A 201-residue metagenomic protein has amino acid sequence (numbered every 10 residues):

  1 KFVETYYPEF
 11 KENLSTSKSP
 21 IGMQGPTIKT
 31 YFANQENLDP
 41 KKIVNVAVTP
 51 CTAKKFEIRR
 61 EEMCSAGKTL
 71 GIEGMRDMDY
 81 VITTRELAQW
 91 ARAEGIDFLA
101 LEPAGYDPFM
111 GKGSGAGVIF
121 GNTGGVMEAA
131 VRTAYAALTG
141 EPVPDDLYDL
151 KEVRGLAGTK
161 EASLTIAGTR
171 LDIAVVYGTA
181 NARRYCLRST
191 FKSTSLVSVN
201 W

Functional and structural regions predicted by a protein language model:
K1-W201: Iron-sulfur-associated redox domains of electron-transfer enzymes in respiratory and anaerobic energy metabolism
